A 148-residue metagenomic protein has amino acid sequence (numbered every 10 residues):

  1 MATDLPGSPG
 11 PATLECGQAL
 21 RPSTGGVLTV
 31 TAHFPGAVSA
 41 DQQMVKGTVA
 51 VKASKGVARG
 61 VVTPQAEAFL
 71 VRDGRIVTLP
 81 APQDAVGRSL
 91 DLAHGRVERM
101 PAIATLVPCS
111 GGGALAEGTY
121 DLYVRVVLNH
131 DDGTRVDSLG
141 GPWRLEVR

Functional and structural regions predicted by a protein language model:
M1-R99, Y123-R148: Primarily secretory-pathway and cell-envelope proteins
I103-L106, G111-D132: Internal, hydrophobic beta-strand segments that form the core of beta-sheet-rich folds
